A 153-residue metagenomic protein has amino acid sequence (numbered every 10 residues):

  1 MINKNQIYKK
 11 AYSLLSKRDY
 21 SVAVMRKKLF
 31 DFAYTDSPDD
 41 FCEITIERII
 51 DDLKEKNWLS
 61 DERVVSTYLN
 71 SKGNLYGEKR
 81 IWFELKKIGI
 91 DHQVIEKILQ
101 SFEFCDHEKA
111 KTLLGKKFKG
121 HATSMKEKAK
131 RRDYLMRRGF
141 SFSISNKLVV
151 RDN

Functional and structural regions predicted by a protein language model:
M1-N153: An alpha-helical, amphipathic repeat domain used for nucleic-acid recognition, typified by the mTERF helical solenoid
